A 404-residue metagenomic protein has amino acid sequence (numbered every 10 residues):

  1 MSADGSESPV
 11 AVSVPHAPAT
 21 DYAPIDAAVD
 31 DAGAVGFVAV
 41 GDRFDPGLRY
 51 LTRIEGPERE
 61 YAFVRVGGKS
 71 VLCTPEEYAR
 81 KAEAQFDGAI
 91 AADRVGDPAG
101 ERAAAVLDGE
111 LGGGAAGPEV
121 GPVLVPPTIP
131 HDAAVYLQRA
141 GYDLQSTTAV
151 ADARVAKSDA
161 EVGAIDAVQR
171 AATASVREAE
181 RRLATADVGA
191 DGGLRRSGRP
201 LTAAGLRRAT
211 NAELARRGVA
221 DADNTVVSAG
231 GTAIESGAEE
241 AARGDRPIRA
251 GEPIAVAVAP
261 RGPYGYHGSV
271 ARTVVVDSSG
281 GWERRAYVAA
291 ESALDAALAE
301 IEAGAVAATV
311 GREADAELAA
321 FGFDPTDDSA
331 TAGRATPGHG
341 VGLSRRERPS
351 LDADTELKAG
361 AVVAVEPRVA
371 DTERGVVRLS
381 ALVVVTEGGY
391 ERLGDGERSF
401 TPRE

Functional and structural regions predicted by a protein language model:
M1-E404: Active-site neighborhoods and metal-handling regions in enzymes and metal-associated proteins
